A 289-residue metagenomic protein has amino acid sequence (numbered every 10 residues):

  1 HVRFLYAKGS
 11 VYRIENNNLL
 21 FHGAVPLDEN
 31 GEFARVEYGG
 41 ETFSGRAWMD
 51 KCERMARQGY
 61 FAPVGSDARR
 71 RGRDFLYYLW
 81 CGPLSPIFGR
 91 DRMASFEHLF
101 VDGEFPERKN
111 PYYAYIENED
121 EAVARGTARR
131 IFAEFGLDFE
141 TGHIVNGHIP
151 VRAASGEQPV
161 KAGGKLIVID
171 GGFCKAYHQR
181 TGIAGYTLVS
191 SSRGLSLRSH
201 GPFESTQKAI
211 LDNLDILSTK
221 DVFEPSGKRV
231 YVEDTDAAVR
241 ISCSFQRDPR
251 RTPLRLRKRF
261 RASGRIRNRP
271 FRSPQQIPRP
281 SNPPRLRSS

Functional and structural regions predicted by a protein language model:
H1-S289: Feature recognizes metal-dependent phosphohydrolase scaffolds
